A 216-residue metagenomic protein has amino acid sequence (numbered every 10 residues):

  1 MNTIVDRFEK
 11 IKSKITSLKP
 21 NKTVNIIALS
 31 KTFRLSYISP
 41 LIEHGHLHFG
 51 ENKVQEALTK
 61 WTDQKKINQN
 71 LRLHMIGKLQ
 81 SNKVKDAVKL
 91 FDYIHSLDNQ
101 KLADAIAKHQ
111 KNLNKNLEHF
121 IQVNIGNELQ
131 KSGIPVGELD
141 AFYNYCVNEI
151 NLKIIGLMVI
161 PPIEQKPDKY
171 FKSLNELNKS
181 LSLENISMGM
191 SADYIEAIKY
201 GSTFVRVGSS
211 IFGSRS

Functional and structural regions predicted by a protein language model:
M1-N185, M190-A192, I198-Y200: Conserved alpha/beta-domain cores
I198, I211-S216: Expand to "…catalyze enediolate/carbanion chemistry for C-C bond making/breaking, isomerization, decarboxylation
T203-F204: Divalent-metal-activated hydrolytic enzyme cores
